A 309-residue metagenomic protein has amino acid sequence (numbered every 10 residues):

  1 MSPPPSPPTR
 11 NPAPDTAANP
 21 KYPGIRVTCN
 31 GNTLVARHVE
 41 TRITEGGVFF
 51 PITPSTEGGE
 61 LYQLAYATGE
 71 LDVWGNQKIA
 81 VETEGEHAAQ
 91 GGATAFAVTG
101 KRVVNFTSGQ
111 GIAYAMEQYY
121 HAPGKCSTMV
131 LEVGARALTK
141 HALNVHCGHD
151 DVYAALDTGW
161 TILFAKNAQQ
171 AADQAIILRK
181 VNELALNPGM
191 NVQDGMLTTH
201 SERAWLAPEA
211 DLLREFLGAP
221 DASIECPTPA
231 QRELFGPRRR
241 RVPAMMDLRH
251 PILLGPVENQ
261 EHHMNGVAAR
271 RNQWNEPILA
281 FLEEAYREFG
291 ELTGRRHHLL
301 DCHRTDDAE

Functional and structural regions predicted by a protein language model:
S2-A154, G159, I176, G195: Thiamine diphosphate
G24-C29, E82-T83, F164, R271 (+2 more regions): Short acidic-aromatic active-site loops that bind/stabilize oxyanions
N30-V35, R287-A308: Glycine-/acidic-rich phosphate or pyrophosphate-binding loops and their flanking alpha/beta elements
W74-K78, G189-L299: Conformationally flexible catalytic loops at phosphate/diphosphate-handling active centers
A80-E82, I162, M190, T305: Conserved beta-strand scaffold positions in the cores of enzyme catalytic domains, especially in NTP/NDP-utilizing
T128-M129, P188, E309: Short, proline-centered helix/strand-breaking motifs
V145-G195, A207, R214-C226: Conserved thiamine diphosphate
